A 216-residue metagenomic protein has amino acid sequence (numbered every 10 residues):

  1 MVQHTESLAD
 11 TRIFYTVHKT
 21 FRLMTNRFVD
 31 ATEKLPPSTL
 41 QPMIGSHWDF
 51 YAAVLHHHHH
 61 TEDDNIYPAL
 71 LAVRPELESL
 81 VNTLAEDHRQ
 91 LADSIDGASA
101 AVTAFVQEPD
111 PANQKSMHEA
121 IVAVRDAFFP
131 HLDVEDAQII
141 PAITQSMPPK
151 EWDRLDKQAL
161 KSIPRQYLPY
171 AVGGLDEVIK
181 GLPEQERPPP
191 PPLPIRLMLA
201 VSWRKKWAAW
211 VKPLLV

Functional and structural regions predicted by a protein language model:
M1-V216: Small-residue-biased structural context
